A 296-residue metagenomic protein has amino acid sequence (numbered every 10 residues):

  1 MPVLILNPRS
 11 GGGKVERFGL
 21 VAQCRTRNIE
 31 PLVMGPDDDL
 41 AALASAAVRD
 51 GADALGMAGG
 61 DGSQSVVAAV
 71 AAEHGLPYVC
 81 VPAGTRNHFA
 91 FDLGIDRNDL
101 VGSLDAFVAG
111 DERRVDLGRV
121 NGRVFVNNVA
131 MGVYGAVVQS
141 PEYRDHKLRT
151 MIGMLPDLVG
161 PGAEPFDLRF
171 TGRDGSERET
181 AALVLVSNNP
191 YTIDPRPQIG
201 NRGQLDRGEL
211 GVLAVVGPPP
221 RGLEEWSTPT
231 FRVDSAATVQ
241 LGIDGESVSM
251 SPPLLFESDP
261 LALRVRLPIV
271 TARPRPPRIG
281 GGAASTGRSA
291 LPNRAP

Functional and structural regions predicted by a protein language model:
M1-L55, S65, V265, A272-P274 (+1 more regions): ATP/NTP phosphate-donor binding region
I5, F18, Q23, M34-G35 (+3 more regions): Catalytic core of DAGKc-family lipid kinases
M57-D61: N-terminal glycine-rich "phosphate-gripper" loop used for MgATP/nucleotide binding and carboxylate activation
G62-V67, H88: Short glycine/serine/threonine-rich phosphate/pyrophosphate-binding segments that cradle anionic phosphate groups
R123-A136, R178-N188, T192-D194, G211-A214 (+3 more regions): Short hydrophobic-aromatic micro-motifs
S140, T171-D174, T180-T230: Internal anion-binding site segments
Q204-L210, A214-P296: ATP/nucleoside-binding phosphotransfer catalytic cores, i.e., glycine-rich phosphate-binding loops
